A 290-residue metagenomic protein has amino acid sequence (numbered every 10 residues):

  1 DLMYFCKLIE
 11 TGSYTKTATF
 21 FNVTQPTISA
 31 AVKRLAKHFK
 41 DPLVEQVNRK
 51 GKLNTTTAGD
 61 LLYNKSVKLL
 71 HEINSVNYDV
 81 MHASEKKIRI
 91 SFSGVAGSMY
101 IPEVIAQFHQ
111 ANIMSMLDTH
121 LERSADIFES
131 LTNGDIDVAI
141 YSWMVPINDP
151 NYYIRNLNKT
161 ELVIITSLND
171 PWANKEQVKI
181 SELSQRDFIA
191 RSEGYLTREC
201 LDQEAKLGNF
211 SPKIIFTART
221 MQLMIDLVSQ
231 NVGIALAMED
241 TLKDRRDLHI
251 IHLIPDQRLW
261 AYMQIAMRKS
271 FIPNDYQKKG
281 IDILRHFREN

Functional and structural regions predicted by a protein language model:
C6-T24: Short helix-boundary/capping micro-motifs
A36-T55: A short LG(V/I)-centered, amphipathic sequence patch enriched for acidic residue(s) preceding the LG motif
H38-F39, L62-A83: Alpha-helical linker/hinge and terminal dimerization helices associated with HTH transcriptional regulators
E85-P146, T217-A218: Central regulatory/effector-binding core of bacterial HTH transcription factors
R123-S124, F128, T132-I136, S142 (+1 more regions): Hydrophobic hinge/microswitch elements
N151-F188: Flexible hinge/capping segments at coil-to-helix
W172-A173, D187-G208, P273-I281: Secondary-structure junction motif
I250-N290: A late-sequence structural motif
